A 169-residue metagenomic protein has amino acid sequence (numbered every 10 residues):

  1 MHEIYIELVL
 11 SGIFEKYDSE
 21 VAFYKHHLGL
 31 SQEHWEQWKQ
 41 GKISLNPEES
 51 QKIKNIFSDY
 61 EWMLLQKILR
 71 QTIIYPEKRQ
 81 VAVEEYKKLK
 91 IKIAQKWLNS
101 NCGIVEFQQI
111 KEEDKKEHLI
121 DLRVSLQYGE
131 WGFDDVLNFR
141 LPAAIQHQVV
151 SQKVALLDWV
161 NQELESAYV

Functional and structural regions predicted by a protein language model:
M1-G12, S44-D134, N138: Charged, helix-prone or intrinsically disordered regulatory segments positioned adjacent to compact structured domains
M1-Y5, F23, S44, E48 (+2 more regions): Alpha-helix boundary/N-cap detector
F14, K25, Q40: Short, flexible active-site loop motifs that bind/organize anionic cofactors or intermediates
E15-E20, S58: Glycine-centered helix-coil hinge/cap
D18-L28: Short alpha-helical "recognition helix" segments of helix-turn-helix
E20-V21, Q32, S50: Helix-turn-helix DNA-binding elements, focusing on the entry/boundary residues of the two helices that contact DNA
L28-L45: Recognition helix of helix-turn-helix/homeodomain-like DNA-binding domains that insert into the DNA major groove
I120-V169: Charged, low-complexity intrinsically disordered regulatory/assembly segments
